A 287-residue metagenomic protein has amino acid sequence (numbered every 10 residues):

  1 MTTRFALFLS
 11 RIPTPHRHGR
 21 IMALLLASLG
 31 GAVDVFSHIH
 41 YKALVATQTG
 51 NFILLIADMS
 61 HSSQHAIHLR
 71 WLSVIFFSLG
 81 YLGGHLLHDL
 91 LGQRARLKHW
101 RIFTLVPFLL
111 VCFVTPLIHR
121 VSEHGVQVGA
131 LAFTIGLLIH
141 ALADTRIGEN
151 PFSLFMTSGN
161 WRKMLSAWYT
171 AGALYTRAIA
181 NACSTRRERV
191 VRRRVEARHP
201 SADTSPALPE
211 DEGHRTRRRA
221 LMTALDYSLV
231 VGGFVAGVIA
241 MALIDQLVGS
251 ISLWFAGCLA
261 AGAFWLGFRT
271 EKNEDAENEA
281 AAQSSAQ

Functional and structural regions predicted by a protein language model:
T2-S158, R215-Q287: Alpha-helical transmembrane segments and their membrane-interface boundaries that form or gate the permeation pathway
M164, W168-A171, Y175-F255: C-terminal transmembrane helix-loop-helix hairpin of multi-pass membrane proteins
